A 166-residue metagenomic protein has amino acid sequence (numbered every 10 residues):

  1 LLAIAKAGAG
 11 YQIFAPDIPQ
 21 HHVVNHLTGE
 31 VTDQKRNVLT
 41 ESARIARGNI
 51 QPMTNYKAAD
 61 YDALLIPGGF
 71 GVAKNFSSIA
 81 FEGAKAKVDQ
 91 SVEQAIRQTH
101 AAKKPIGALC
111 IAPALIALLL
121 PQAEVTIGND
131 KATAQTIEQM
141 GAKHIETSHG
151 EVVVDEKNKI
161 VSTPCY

Functional and structural regions predicted by a protein language model:
L1-Q12, N49-Y166: Active-site-adjacent pocket-lining segments in enzyme domains
I13-T40: N-terminal beta-loop-helix "entrance" segment that forms/cooperates in small-molecule cofactor or anionic ligand
H22-V24, Q34, I45, F76-A80: Generic alpha-helix detector with strongest preference for long hydrophobic helices that associate with membranes
D33-N49, M53-A59: Glycine/small-residue-rich loop that forms an oxyanion/phosphate-binding "nest" at active or ligand-binding sites
